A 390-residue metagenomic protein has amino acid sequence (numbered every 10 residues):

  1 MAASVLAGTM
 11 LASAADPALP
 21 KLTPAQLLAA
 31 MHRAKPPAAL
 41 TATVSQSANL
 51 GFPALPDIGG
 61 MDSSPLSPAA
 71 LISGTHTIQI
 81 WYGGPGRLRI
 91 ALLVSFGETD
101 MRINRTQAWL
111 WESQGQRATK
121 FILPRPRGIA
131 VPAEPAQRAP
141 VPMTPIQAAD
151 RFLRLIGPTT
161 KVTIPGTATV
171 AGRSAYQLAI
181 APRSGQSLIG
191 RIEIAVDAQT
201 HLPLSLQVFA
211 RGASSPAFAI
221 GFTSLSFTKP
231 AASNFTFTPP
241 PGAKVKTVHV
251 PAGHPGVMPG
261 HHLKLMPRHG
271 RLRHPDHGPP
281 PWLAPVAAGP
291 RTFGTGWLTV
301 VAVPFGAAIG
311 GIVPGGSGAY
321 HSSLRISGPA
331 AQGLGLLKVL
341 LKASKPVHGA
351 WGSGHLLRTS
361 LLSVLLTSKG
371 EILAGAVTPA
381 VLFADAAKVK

Functional and structural regions predicted by a protein language model:
M1-R87, K120-F121, I129-T169, H269 (+2 more regions): N-terminal leader/targeting segments and the immediate start of mature chains
P24-A34, A219, S233-I309: N-terminal "mature-domain start" segment
P37-A39, T75-T77, P85-R87, F96 (+6 more regions): Extracytoplasmic
T41, R89-A91, D100, Q107-L110 (+4 more regions): General beta-strand recognition
V44-A48, G84-G86, L92-F96, R105-Q107 (+4 more regions): A mature extracytoplasmic/lumenal domain signature
A91, G157-A243: Gly/Pro-enriched, hydrophobic low-complexity segments that function as extracytoplasmic propeptides/linkers
L92-A118, G190-A198: Single conserved position on a long alpha-helix in the C-terminal lobe of the eukaryotic protein kinase
A195-D197, Q207, S214, S226-A252 (+1 more regions): Extracellularly exposed regions in secreted/surface proteins, prominently low-complexity, repeat-rich
